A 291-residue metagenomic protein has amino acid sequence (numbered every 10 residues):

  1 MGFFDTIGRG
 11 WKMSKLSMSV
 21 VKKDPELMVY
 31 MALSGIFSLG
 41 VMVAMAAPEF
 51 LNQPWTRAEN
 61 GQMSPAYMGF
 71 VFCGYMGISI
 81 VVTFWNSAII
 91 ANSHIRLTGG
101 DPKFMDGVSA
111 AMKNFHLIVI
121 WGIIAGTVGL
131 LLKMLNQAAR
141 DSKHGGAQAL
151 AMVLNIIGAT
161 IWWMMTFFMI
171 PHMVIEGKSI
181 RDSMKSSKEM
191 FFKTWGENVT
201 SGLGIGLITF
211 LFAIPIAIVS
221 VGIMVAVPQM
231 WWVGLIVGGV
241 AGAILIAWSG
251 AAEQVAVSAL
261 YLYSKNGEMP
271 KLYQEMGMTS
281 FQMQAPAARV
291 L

Functional and structural regions predicted by a protein language model:
M1-L291: Hydrophobic alpha-helical membrane segments
